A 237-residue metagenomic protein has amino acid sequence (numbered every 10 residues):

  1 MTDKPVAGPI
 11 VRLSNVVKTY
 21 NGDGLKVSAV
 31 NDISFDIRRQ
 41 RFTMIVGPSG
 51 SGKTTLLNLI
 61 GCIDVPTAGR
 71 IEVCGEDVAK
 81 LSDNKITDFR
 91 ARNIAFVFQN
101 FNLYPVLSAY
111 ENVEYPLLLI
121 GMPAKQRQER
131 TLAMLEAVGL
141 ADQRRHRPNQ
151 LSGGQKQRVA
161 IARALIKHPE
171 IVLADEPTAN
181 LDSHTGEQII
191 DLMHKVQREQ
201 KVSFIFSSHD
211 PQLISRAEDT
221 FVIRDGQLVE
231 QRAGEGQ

Functional and structural regions predicted by a protein language model:
M1-T19, E230-Q237: ABC-family P-loop ATPase nucleotide-binding domain
G8-I223: ABC family nucleotide-binding domain
K85, Q227, E235: Residue-level detector of flexible, active-site-proximal loop/helix-junction positions within diverse enzyme catalytic
T220-R232: H-loop (His-switch) and adjacent beta-strand-loop-beta switch element of ABC-type ATPase nucleotide-binding domains
